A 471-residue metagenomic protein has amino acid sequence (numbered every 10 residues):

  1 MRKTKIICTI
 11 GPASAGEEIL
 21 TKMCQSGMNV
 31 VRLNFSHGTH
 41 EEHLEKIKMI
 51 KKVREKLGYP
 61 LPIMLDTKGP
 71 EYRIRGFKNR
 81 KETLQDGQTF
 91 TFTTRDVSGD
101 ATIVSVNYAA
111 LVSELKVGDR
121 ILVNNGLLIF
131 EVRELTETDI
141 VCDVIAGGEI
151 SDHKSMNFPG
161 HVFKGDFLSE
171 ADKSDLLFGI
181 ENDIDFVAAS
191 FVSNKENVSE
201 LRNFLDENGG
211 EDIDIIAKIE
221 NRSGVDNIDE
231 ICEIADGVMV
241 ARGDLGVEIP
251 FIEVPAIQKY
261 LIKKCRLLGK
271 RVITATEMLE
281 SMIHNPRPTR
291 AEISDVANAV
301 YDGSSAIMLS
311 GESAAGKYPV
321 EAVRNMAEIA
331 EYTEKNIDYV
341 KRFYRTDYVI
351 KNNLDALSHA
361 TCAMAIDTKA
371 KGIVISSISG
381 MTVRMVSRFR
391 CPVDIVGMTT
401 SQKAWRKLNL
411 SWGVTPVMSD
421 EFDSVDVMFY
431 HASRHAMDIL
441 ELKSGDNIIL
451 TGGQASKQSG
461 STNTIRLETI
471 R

Functional and structural regions predicted by a protein language model:
M1-R471: Non-catalytic helical/linker scaffolds that mediate oligomerization, partner binding, and domain coupling around large
